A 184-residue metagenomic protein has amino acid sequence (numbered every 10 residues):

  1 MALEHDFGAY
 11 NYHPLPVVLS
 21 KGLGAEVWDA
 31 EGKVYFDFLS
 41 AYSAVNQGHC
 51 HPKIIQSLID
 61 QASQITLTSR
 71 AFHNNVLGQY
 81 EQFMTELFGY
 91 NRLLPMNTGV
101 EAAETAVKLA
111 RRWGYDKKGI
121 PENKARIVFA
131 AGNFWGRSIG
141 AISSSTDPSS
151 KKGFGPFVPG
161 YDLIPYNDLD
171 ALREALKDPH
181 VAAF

Functional and structural regions predicted by a protein language model:
M1-L23, A41, A71: Active-site-adjacent loop/helix segments that line or gate small-molecule/cofactor pockets in enzymes
L23, F38, A130-A131: A secondary-structure boundary/capping signal
W28-D29: Hydrophobic alpha-helical segments, especially N-terminal targeting/anchoring helices
Y35, A41-A71, E81-N97: Glycine-rich phosphate-binding segment of PLP-dependent enzymes
L39-S40, S143: Short clusters of small/polar residues that mark proteolytic maturation junctions
F72, V76: Conserved short alpha-helical segments that host acidic/polar catalytic motifs at enzyme active sites
Q82-A183: PLP-dependent aspartate aminotransferase-fold enzymes
